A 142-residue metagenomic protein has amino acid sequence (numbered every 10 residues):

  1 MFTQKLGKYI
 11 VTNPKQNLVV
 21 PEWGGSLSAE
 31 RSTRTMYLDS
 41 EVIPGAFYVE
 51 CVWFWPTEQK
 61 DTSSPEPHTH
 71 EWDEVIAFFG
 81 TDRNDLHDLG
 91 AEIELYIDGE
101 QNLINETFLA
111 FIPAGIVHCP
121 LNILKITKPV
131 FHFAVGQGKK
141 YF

Functional and structural regions predicted by a protein language model:
M1-T62: A short, N-terminal "cap"/entry segment at the start of jelly-roll beta-barrel domains of the cupin/DSBH fold
F47, D73-V75, A91, K128-P129: Residues at beta-strand starts and edge strands
V52, F78-G80, Y96, F133-G136: Residue-level recognition of well-ordered beta-strand positions that form the cores of beta-sheet-rich folds across
K60-V75, D88-G90: A short beta-loop-beta micro-motif enriched in histidine and acidic residues
D73, T81, A114-I116: Short, flexible loop/turn elements at secondary-structure junctions
G80-N105: A short beta-strand-loop-beta hairpin characteristic of the jelly-roll/cupin
E100-I123: Conserved metal-binding segment of the jelly-roll/cupin
C119, K125-F142: A short hydrophobic beta-strand segment most commonly corresponding to one strand of the jelly-roll/cupin
